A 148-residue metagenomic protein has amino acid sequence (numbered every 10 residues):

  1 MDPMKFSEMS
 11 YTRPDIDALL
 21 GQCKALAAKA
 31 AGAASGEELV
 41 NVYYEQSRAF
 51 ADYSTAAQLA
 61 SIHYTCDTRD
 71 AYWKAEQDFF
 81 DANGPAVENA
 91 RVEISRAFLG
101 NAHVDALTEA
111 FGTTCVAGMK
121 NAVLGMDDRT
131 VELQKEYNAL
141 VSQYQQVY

Functional and structural regions predicted by a protein language model:
M1-Y148: A well-structured
